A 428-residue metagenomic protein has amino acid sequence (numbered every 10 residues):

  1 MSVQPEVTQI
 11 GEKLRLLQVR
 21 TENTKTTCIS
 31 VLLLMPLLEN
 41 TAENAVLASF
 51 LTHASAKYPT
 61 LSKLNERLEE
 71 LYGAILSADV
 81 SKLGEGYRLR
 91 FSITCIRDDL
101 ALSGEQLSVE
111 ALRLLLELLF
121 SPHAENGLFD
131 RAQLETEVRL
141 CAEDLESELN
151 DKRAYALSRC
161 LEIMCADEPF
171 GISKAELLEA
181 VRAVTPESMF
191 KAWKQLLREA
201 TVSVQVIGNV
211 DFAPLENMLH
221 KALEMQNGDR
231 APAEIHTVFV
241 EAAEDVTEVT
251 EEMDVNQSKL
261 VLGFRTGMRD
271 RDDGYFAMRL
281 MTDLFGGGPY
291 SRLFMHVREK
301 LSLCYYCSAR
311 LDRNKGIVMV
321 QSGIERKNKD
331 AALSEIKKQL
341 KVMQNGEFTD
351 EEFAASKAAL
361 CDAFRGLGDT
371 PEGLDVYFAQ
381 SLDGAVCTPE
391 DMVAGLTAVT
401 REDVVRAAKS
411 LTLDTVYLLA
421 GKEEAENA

Functional and structural regions predicted by a protein language model:
M1-L71, S103, L177, F190-H296 (+2 more regions): His/Glu-rich zincin catalytic helix
K25-E43, S62-E117, R153-E176, T201-I207 (+5 more regions): M16 family metallopeptidases and their MPP-like homologs
N65, S121-L145, P232-E241, K338-L367: Acidic/histidine-enriched alpha-helical segments
I93, A101-N150: Hydrophobic alpha-helical hairpins/lids featuring a short glycine-rich hinge
E143-S147, E244-Q257, C361-P371: Short, low-order "capping/linker" segments at domain edges
R182-K191: Active-site glycine-rich loop that binds ribose-phosphate moieties when present
K194, E252, A309-L311, A408: Replace "in large, NTP-powered and nucleic-acid-processing enzymes" with "in large, NTP-powered factors and other
V399-A407: A short, acidic, amphipathic alpha-helical segment used as a generic capping/interface helix at domain edges
